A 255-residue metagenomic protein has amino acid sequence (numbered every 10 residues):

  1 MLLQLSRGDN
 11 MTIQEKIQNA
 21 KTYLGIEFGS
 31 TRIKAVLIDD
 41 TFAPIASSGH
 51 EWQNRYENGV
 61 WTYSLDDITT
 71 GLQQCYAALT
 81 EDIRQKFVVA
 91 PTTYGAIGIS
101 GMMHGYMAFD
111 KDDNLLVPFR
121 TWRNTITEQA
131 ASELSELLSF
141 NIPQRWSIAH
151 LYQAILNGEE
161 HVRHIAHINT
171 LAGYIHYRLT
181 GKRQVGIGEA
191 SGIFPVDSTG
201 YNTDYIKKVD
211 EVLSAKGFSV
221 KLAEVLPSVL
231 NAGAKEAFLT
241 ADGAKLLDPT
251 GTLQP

Functional and structural regions predicted by a protein language model:
L2-V117, S132, H164, V220-E224 (+2 more regions): N-terminal glycine/serine-rich phosphate-binding loop of ATP-dependent small-molecule kinases, especially carbohydrate
F28-S30, S139-P255: Gly/Ser/Thr-rich active-site cleft segment
Y56-G59, T127-E133, P195-S198, L239: Short, charged, surface-exposed secondary-structure boundary motifs
L65-I68, L72, T127, S147 (+1 more regions): Conserved donor sugar-nucleotide recognition element shared by glycan-biosynthetic enzymes
I68, E128-A130, N169-G173: Domain-wide signal for the mature, well-folded portions of proteins, strongly enriched in nucleus-encoded organellar
T121: Conserved phosphate-binding/catalytic loop of the ribokinase/pfkB sugar-kinase fold
N124: Carbohydrate-associated surface elements
E133-S139: Active-site neighborhood of divalent metal-dependent phosphoester bond hydrolases
